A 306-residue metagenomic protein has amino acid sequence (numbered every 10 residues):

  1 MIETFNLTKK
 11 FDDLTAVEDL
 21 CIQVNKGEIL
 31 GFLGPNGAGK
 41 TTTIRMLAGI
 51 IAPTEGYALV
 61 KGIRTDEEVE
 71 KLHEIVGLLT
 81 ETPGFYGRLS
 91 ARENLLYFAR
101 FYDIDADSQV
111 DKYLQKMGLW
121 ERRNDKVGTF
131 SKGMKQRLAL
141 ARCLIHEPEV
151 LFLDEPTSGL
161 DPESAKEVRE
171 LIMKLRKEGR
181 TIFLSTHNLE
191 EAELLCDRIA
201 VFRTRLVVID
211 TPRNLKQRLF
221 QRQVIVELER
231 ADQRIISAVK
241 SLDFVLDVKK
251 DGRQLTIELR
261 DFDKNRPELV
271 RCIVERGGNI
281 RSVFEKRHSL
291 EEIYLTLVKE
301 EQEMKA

Functional and structural regions predicted by a protein language model:
M1-T8, E300-A306: ABC-family P-loop ATPase nucleotide-binding domain
I2-T4, K9-R203: ABC transporter nucleotide-binding domains
T65, D103, E229-A231, F262 (+1 more regions): Short beta->alpha junction loops/turns
H73, L114, K216, Y294-L295: Conserved protein kinase catalytic domain
G77, D103, A139, F220 (+3 more regions): A generic structural signal for secondary-structure junctions that act as hinges or helix/strand caps at the edges
R169-R260: ABC transporter nucleotide-binding domain
R260-A306: C-terminal coupling/interaction segments
